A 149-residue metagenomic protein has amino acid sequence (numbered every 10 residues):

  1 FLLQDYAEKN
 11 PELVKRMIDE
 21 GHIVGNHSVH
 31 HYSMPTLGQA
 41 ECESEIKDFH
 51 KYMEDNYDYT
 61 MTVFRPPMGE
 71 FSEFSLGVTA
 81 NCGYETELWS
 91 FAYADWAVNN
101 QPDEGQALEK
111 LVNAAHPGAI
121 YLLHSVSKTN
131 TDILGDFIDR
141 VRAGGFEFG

Functional and structural regions predicted by a protein language model:
F1-L2, I23-S28, T62-P66, E85-W89 (+2 more regions): Structural recognition of the beta-strand scaffold that forms the well-ordered cores of secreted hydrolase catalytic
F1-M61, E147: Active-site beta->alpha N-cap acidic-glycine motif
Q4-E8, I23-V24, H30-M34, Y59 (+3 more regions): Solvent-exposed loop/turn segments at secondary-structure junctions within structured extracellular/periplasmic domains
D5-K9, T129-G149: C-terminal domain-boundary segment and adjacent tail
N10, C42, I46, E104-A107 (+2 more regions): Aromatic/hydrophobic pocket-lining residues that form the small-molecule binding cavity in soluble enzyme cores
V14-M17, T79, A114, V141: Generic structural signal for hydrophobic
I23, Q39-S72, G77-A80, A107-L123: CE4/NodB-like, metal-dependent polysaccharide N-deacetylase domain that modifies extracellular/periplasmic N-acetylated
E70, S75-A114, F146-G149: His/Asp/Glu-enriched short active-site or ligand-binding loop at hydrolase and phosphoryl-transfer sites
